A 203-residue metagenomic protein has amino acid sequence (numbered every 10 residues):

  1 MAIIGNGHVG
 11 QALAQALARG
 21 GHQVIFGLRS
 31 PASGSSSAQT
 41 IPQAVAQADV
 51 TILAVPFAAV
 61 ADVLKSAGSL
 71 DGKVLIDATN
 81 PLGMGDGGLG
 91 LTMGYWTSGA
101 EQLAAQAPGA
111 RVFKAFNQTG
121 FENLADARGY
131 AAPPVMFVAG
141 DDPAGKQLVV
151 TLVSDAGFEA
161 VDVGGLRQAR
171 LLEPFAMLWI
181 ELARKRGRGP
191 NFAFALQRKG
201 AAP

Functional and structural regions predicted by a protein language model:
M1-S35: NAD(P)+-binding Rossmann beta1-loop-alpha1 motif at the extreme N-terminus of oxidoreductases
A12, A16, Q106, L152: Rossmann-fold NAD(P)-dependent oxidoreductase module
G21, Q47-D49, A110: Short, well-ordered alpha-helix to beta-strand connector turns
A38, R111-N117, V161-V163: General beta-strand structural signal in soluble alpha/beta enzymes
I41-G87: Rossmann-like NAD(P)-binding element
T79-R128: Rossmann-fold NAD(P)-binding glycine/threonine-rich loop
P134-P203: Active-site-lining helix/loop region of Rossmann-like oxidoreductase modules
